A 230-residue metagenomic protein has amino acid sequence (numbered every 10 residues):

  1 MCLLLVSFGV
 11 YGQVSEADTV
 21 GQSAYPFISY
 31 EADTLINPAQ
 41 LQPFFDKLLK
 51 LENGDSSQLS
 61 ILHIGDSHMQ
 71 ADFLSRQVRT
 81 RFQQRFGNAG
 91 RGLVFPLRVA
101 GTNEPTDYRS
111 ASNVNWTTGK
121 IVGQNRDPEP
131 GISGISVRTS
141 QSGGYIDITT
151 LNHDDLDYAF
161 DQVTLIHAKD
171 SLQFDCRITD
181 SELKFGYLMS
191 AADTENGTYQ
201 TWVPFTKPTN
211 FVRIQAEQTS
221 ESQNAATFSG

Functional and structural regions predicted by a protein language model:
M1, G9-I64, H68-G230: N-terminal secretory targeting modules
